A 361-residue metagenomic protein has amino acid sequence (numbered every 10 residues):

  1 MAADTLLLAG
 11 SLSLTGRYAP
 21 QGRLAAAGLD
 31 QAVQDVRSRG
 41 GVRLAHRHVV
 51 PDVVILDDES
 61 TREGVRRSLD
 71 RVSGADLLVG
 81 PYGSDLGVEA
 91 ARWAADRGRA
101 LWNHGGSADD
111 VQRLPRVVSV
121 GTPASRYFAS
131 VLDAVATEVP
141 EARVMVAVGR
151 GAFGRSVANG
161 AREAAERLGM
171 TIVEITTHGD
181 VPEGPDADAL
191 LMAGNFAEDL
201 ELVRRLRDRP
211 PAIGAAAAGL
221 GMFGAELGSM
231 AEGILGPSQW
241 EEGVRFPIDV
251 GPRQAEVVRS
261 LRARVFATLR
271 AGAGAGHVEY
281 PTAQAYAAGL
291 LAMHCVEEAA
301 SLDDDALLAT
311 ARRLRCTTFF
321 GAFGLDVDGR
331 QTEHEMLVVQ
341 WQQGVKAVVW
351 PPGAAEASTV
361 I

Functional and structural regions predicted by a protein language model:
A9-Q31, L56-D58, R245, H277-P281: Extracytoplasmic "Venus flytrap"
G22-L44, E163: Short, polar/charged alpha-helical segment
L24-A25, V42-V111, A197: Beta-alpha junction/loop-to-helix N-cap segments that form part of ligand/metal-binding clefts
R39-E59, R113-R116, E166-G179: Short beta-strand elements in bilobed, periplasmic/extracellular small-molecule ligand-binding domains
A75-M170, P211-G236: Extracytoplasmic ligand/sensor domains, especially the bilobed periplasmic-binding protein
S84-A91, D188-R207: Hydrophobic alpha-helical
L206-Q284: Extracellular/periplasmic periplasmic-binding protein-like sensory domains
T268-T282, Y286-K346: Segments of small-molecule ligand-sensing domains
